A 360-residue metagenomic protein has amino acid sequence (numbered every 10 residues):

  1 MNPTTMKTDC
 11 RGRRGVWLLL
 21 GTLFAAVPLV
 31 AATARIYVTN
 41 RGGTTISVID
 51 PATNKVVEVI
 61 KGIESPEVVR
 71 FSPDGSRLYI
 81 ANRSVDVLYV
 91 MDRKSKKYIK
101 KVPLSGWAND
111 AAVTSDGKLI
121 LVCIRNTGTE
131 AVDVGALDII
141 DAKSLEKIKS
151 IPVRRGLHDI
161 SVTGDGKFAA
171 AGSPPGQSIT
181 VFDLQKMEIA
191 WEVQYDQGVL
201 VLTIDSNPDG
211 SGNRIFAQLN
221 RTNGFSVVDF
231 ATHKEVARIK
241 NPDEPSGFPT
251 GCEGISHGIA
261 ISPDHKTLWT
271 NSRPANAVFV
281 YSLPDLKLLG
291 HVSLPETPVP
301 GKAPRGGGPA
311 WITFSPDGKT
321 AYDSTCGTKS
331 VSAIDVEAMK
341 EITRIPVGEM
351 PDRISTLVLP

Functional and structural regions predicted by a protein language model:
M1-G12: N-terminal secretory signal peptides that target proteins for export/translocation
D9-C10, V16, G251: The N-terminal extracellular segments of secreted preproproteins, especially immediately downstream of signal
W17-P28: Bacterial N-terminal signal peptides
V30-P360: Predominantly soluble domains enriched in secretory-pathway, periplasmic, or organellar proteins
